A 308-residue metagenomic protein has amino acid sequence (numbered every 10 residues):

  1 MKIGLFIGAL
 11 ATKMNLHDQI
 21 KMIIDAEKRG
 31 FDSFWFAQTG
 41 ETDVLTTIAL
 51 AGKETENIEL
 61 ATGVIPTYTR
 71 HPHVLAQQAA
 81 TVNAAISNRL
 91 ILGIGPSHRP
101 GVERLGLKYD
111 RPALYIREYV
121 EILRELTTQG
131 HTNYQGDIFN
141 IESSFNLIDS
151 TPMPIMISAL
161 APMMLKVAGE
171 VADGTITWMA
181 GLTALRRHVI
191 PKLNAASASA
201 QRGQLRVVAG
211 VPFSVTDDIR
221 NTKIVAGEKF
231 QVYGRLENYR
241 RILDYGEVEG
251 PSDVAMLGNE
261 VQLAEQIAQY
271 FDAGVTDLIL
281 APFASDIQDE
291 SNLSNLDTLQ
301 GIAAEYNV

Functional and structural regions predicted by a protein language model:
M1-V308: Active-site-adjacent structural elements that line small-molecule/cofactor binding pockets in enzymes
